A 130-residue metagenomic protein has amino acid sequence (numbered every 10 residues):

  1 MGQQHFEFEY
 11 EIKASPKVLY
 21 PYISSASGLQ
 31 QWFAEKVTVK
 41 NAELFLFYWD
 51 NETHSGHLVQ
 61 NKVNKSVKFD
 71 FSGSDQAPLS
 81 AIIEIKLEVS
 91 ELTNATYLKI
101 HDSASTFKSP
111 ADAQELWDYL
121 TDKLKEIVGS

Functional and structural regions predicted by a protein language model:
M1-T38: Hydrophobic ligand-binding cavity/cleft-lining segments
Q3-H5, Y10-K17, E43-F45, T53-H57 (+2 more regions): Charge-dense, helix-prone N-terminal extensions
L19-Y20, L29, F47, L58 (+4 more regions): Hydrophobic pocket/interface hotspot
S24-A26, A42, S109-P110: Intrinsically disordered, low-complexity regions enriched in Ser/Pro/Gly/Gln/His and often acidic
Q31, P78-I82, F107-A113: A short, polar/proline- and glycine-enriched secondary-structure boundary/capping micro-motif
V39-A42, N51, W117-L120: Juxtamembrane/interface motifs at transmembrane-helix termini
Y48-T93, H101-S105: Hydrophobic-ligand binding "helix-grip"
S103-S130: A conserved amphipathic terminal alpha-helix motif
